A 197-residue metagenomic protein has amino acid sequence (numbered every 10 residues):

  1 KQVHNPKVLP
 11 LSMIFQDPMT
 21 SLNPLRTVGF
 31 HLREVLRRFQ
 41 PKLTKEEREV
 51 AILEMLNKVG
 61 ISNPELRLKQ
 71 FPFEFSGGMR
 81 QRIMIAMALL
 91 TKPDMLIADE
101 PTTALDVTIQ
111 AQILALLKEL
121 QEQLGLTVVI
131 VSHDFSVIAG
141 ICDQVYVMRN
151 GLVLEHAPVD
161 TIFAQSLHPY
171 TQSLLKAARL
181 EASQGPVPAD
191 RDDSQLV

Functional and structural regions predicted by a protein language model:
K1-S12, F30, R38, T161-S166: ABC ATPase NBD coupling module
H4, S62-E65, P158-V197: Charged, flexible cofactor/metal-binding loops and thiol motifs
L32, I85, L96, I109 (+1 more regions): Hydrophobic anchor residue at the start of the ABC signature
L90-D94: A short, proline-enriched helix->beta-strand linker immediately N-terminal to the Walker B motif in ABC-type P-loop
A111-L124: Helical segment within the ABC ATPase nucleotide-binding domain
I138-G140: A short, surface-exposed alpha-helical micro-motif characterized by mixed small hydrophobic and charged/polar residues
V153-A157: ABC ATPase "signature
